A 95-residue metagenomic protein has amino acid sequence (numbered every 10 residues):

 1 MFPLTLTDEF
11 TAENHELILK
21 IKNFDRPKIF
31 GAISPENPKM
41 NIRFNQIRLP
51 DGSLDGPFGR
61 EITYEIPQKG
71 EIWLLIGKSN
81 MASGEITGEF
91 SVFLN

Functional and structural regions predicted by a protein language model:
M1-I18, R26, N95: Non-catalytic extracellular/lumenal accessory regions of secreted precursors
E9, D51-F58: Short beta-strand segments within Ig-like beta-sandwich modules, predominantly Fibronectin type-III
I18-P35, L74-I76: Hydrophobic beta-strand segments within beta-rich accessory/binding domains
L19, I76-N95: C-terminal edge strands of extracellular/lumenal beta-sandwich accessory domains
K20-I21, P57-Q68, N80: Beta-sandwich interaction modules
R26, K69-E71, T87: Extracellular Ig-like/FN3 beta-sandwich strand-entry sites
P27-I29, P38-R43, G88: Short beta-strand/loop motifs in extracellular/secreted proteins, especially within beta-sandwich accessory domains
S34-G52: Short, surface-exposed beta-strand/strand-loop-strand elements in extracellular ectodomains
